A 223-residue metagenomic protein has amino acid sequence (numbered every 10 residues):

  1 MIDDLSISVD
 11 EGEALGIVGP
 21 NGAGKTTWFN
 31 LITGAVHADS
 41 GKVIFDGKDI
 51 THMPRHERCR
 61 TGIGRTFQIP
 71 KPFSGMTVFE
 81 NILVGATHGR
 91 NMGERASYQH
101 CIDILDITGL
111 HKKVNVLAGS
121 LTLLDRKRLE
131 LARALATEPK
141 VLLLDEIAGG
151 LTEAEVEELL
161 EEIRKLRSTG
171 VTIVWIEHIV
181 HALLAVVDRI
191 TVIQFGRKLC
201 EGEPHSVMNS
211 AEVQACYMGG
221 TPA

Functional and structural regions predicted by a protein language model:
M1-A223: Glycine-rich phosphate-binding loops of nucleotide-dependent enzymes
